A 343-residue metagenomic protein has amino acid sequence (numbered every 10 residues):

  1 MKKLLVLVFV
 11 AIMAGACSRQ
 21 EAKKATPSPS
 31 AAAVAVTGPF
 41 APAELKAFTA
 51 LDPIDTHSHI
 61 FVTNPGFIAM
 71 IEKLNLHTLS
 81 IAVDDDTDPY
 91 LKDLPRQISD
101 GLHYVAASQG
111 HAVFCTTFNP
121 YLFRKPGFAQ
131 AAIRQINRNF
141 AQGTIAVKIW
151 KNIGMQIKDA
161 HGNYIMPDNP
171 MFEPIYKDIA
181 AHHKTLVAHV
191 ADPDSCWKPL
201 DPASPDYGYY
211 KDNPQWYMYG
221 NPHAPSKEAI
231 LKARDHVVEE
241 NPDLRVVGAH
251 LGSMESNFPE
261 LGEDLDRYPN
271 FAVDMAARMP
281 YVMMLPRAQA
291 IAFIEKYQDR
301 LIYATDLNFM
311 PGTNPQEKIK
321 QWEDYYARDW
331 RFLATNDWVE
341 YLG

Functional and structural regions predicted by a protein language model:
M13-A16: C-terminal motif of bacterial Sec signal peptides marking the signal peptidase cleavage site
S18-Q20: Bacterial signal peptide processing site
K23-H111, Q130-A131: An N-terminally biased module of ancient metal coordination in phosphate/nucleic-acid-related enzymes
V36-T37, P222, E228-H236, D243-G343: H/E-rich (His + Asp/Glu) clusters that bind or coordinate divalent metals
T37, A41-K46, P95-M218, P269-A272 (+2 more regions): Active-site gating/metal-coordination segments in enzymes
D52-S58, T78-I81, A112-T117, V147-I149 (+4 more regions): Hydrophobic faces of well-ordered beta-strands that scaffold small-molecule active sites in alpha/beta enzyme cores
H57-P65, D85-Q97, Y121-Q130, I157 (+4 more regions): Acidic-and-aromatic substrate-binding clefts and catalytic sites of carbohydrate-active enzymes
L74-S80, H111, D194-H223, A272 (+1 more regions): Active-site gating loops and adjacent loop-to-helix segments of metal-dependent hydrolytic enzymes
